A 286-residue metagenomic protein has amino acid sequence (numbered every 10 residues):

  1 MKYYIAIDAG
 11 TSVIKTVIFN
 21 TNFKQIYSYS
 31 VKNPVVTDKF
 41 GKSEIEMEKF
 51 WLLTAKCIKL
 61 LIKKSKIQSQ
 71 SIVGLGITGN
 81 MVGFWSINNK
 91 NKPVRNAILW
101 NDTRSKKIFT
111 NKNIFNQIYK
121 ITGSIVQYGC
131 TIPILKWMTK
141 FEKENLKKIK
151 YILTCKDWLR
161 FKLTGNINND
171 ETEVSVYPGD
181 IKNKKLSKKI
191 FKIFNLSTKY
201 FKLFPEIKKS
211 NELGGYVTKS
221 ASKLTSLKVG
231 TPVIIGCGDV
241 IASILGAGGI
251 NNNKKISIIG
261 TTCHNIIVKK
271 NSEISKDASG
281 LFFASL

Functional and structural regions predicted by a protein language model:
M1-R95, K120, K148, K223 (+2 more regions): N-terminal glycine/serine-rich phosphate-binding loop of ATP-dependent small-molecule kinases, especially carbohydrate
A9-T11, Y119-C237: Gly/Ser/Thr-rich active-site cleft segment
Y27-S30, S105-K107, S210-L224, V268 (+1 more regions): Acidic-glycine-rich active-site phosphate/pyrophosphate-binding loop
K42, F50-L52, V94, L99-W100 (+3 more regions): Tryptophan-centric aromatic hotspots in well-structured domains and transmembrane helices
W51-K59, I132-L135, G238-A242: Short, hydrophobic/amphipathic alpha-helical packing segments that form internal helix faces or helix-helix interfaces
K59-K64, W137-N145, I241-I244: Short alpha-helical segments and helix-capping/turn motifs at coil-helix boundaries
F84-N89, P93-F109, I149, L153-S187 (+1 more regions): Glycine-rich phosphate-binding loop of actin/hexokinase-like ATP-binding domains
